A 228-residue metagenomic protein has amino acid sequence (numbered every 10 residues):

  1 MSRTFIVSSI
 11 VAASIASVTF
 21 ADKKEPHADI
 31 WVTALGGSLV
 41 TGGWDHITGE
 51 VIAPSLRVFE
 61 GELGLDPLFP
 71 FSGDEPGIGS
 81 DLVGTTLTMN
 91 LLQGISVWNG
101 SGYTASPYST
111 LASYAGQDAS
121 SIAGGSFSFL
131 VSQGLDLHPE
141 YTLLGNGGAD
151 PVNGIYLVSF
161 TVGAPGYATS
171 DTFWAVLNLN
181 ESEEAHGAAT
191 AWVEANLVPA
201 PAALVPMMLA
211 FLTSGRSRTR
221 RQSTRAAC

Functional and structural regions predicted by a protein language model:
M1-T4, S217: Positively charged n-region of N-terminal signal peptides that target proteins for export
S2, P199, S223: Single, functionally critical "micro-switch" positions that shape active/binding sites and transmembrane helices
T4-S8, P206: Small-residue packing motifs within transmembrane alpha-helices
S8-S14: Bacterial N-terminal signal peptides
S17-A21: Sec/Tat signal peptide C-region and signal peptidase I cleavage site
D22-L197: Mature extracellular "passenger" or substrate-interacting domains of secreted, surface-exposed proteins
P199-S217: A short, hydrophobic C-terminal helix/tail in secreted or cell-surface proteins
T213-C228: C-terminal membrane-anchoring or membrane-association module
